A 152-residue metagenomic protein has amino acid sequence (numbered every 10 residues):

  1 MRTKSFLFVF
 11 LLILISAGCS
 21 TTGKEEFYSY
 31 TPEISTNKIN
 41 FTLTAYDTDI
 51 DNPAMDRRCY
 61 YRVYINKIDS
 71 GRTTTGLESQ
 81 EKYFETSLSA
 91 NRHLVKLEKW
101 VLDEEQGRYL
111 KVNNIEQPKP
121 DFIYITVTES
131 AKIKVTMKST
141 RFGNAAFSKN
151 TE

Functional and structural regions predicted by a protein language model:
M1-R2: N-terminal secretory signal peptides that target proteins for export/translocation
S5-I15: Sec-dependent N-terminal signal peptides
C19-E152: Short loop/turn and low-complexity linker motifs enriched in small/turn-promoting residues
